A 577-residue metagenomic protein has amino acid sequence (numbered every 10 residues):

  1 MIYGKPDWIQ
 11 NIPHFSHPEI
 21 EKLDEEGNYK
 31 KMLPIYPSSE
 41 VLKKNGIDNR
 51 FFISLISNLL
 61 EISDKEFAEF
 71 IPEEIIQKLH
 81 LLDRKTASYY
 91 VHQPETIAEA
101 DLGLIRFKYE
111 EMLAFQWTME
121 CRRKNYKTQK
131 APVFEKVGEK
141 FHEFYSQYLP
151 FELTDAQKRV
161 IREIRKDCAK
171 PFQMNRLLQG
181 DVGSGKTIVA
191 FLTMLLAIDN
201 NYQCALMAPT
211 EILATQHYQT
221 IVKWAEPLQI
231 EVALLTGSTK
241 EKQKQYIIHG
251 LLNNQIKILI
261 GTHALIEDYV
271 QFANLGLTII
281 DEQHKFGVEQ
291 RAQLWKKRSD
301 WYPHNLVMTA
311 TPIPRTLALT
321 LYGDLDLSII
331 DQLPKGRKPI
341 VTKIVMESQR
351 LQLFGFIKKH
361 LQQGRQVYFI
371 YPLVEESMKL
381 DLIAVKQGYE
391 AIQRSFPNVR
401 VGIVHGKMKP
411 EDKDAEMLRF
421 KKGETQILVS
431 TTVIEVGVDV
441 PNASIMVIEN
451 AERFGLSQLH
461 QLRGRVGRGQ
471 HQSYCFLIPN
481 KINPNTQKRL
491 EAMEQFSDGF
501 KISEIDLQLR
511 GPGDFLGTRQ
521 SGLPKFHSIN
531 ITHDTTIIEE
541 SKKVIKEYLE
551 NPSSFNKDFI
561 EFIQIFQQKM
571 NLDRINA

Functional and structural regions predicted by a protein language model:
M1-Y148: Upstream accessory/linker segments immediately N-terminal to the RecA-like ATPase cores of bacterial MutS and a subset
I12-L23, L277, Q293-W295, V307 (+10 more regions): N-terminal cationic and glycine-rich segments that engage phosphates or anionic surfaces
K30-I47, Q93-G103, E143-Y148, K338-K343 (+5 more regions): Short hinge/gating elements
K85-S88, K124, T128-G138, G364-I392 (+5 more regions): Long, well-ordered amphipathic alpha-helical subdomains in the mid-to-C-terminal portions of large enzyme subunits
A131-L178: Conserved pre-motif I regulatory segment
P132-K140, D331-P334, G469, L516-R519: Flexible hinge/switch segments at interdomain interfaces of large molecular machines
Q173-E491, N551-S554: Inter-lobe coupling/hinge segments of SF2-like helicase ATPases
M417-I427, I434-P441, M446-E449, G464 (+3 more regions): Accessory helical-bundle/CTD segments and flexible terminal tails appended to RecA-like ATPase motors
